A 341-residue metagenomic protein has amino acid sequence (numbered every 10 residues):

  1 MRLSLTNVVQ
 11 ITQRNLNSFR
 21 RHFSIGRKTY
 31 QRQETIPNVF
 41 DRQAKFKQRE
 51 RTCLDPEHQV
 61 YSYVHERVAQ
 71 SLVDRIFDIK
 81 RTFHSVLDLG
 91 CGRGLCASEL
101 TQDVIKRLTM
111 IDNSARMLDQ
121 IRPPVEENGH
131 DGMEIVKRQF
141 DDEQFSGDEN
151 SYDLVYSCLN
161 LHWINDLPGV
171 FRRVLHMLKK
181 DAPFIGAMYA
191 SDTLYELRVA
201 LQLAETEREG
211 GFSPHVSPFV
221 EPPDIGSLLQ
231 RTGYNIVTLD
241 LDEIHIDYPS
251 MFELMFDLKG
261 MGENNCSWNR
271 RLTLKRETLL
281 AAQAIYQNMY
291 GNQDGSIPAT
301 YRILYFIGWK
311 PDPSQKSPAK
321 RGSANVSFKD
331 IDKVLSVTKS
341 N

Functional and structural regions predicted by a protein language model:
M1-I36: N-terminal mitochondrial targeting presequence
I25-F83: Class I SAM-dependent methyltransferase Rossmann-like catalytic core, especially the SAM/SAH-binding loop
V73, T101, F171-L175, R198: A structural alpha-helix within SAM-dependent methyltransferase catalytic domains
R81-G147, L154, P168-R172: Class I SAM-dependent methyltransferase SAM/SAH-binding core
L159-W163: Short catalytic micro-motifs in class I SAM-dependent methyltransferases
P168-P183: A short glycine-rich, Lys/Arg-flanked "PGG" loop and its adjoining helix->strand segment in the class I
I185-E253, M261-L272: Conserved catalytic/acceptor-binding region of the Class I
T232, F252-N341: C-terminal lobe and adjacent flexible extensions of AdoMet/dcAdoMet transferase-like proteins
